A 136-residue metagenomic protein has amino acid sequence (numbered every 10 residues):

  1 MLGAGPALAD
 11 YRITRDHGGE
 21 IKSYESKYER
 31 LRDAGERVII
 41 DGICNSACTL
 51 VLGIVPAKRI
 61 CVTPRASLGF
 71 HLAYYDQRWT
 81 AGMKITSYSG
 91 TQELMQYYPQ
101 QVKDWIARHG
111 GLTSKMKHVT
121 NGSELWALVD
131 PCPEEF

Functional and structural regions predicted by a protein language model:
D10-A66, L72-D76: Cleft-lining beta-strand/loop regions that shape enzyme active-site pockets
Y11-I13, K22, S26-I39, W79-F136: Charged, glycine-interspersed solvent-exposed loop segments at helix/strand-loop junctions that cap or gate access
S67-L72, S89-E93: Short, basic, helix/turn surface patches
